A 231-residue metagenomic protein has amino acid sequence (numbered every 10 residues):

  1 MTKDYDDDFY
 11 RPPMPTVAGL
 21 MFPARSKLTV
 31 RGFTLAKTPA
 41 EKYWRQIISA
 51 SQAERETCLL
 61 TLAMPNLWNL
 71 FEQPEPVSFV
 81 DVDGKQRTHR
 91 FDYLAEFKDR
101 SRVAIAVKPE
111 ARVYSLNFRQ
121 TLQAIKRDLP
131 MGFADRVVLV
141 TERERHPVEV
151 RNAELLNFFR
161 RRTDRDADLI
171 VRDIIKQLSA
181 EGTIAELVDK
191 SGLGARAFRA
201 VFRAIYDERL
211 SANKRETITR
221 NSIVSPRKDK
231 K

Functional and structural regions predicted by a protein language model:
M1-K231: Electrostatic, structured charged patches in enzyme active sites and in nucleic-acid/phosphate-binding
